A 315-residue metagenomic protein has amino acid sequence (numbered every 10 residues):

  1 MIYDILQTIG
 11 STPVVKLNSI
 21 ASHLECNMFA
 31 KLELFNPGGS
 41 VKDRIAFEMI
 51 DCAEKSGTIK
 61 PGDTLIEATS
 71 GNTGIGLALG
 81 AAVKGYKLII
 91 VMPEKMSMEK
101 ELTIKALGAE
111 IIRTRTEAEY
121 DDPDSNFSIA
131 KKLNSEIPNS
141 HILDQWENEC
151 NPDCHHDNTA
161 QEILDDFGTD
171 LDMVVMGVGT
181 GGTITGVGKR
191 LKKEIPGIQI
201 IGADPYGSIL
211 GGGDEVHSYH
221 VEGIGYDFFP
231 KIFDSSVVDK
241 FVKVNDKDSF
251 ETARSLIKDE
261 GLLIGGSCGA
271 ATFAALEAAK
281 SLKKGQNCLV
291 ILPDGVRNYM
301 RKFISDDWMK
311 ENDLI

Functional and structural regions predicted by a protein language model:
M1-I315: PLP-dependent amino-acid enzyme catalytic core
